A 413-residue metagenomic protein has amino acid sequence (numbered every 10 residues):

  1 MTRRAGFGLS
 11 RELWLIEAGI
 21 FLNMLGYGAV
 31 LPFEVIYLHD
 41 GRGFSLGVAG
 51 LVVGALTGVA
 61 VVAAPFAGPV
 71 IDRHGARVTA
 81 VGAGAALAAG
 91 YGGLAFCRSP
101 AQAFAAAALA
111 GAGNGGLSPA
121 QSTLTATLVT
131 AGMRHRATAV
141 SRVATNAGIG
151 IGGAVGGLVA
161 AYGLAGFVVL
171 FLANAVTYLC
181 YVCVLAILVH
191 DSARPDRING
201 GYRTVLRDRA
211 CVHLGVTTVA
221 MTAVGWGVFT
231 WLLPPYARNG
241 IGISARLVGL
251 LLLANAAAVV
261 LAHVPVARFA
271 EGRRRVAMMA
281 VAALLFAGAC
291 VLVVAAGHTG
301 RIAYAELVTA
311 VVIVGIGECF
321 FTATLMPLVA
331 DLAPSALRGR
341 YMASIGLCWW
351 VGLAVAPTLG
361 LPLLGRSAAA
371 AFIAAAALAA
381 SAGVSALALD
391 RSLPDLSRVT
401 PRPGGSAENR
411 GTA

Functional and structural regions predicted by a protein language model:
M1-S10, L188-A220, R402-A413: Juxtamembrane intracellular "pre-TM" segments in multi-pass secondary transporters
F7-T57, V212-L252: Helix-loop boundary and gating motifs at the non-cytosolic
V61-R98: Conserved MFS/SLC helix-loop-helix module at the cytosolic interface between two early adjacent transmembrane helices
A63-G75, A160, L261-R275, L364: Helix-to-loop junctions at the C-terminal end of transmembrane segments in multipass secondary transporters
R73-G84, E271-L284: Cytoplasmic membrane-interface "Motif A"-like loop-to-helix N-cap segments of 12-TM Major Facilitator Superfamily
A85-R98, L284-R301: C-terminal ends and interior cores of transmembrane alpha-helices in multi-pass membrane transporters/permeases
A106-T145: Cytoplasmic helix-loop-helix junction between adjacent transmembrane helices in 12-TM secondary transporters
G157, V176-R194, S385-D390: C-terminal membrane-cytosol helix-exit motif in multi-pass small-molecule transporters
